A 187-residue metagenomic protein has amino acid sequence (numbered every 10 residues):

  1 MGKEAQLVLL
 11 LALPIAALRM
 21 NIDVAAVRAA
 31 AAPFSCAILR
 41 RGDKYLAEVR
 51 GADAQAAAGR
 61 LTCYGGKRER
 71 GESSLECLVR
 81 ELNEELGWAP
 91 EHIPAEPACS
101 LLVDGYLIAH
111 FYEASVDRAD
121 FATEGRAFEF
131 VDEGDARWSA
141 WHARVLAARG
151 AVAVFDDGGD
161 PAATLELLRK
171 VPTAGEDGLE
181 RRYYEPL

Functional and structural regions predicted by a protein language model:
M1-V8: Classical eukaryotic N-terminal signal peptides for Sec-dependent ER targeting/secretion, especially the positively
L9-A12, A16-R19: N-terminal chloroplast transit peptides
N21-T62, P90: N-terminal strand-loop-strand
A32, R41-D43, C99-G134, R144-A151 (+1 more regions): Active-site-adjacent beta-strand/loop module that shapes the phosphate/pyrophosphate-binding cleft
Y64-A98: The catalytic Nudix box helix
K67-E69, L102, R137: Short histidine/acidic/glycine/proline-rich micro-motifs that form metal- and phosphate-coordinating active-site loops
A143-L187: Charged phosphate-binding loop/patch that engages nucleotide di/tri-phosphates or the phosphate backbone of nucleic
